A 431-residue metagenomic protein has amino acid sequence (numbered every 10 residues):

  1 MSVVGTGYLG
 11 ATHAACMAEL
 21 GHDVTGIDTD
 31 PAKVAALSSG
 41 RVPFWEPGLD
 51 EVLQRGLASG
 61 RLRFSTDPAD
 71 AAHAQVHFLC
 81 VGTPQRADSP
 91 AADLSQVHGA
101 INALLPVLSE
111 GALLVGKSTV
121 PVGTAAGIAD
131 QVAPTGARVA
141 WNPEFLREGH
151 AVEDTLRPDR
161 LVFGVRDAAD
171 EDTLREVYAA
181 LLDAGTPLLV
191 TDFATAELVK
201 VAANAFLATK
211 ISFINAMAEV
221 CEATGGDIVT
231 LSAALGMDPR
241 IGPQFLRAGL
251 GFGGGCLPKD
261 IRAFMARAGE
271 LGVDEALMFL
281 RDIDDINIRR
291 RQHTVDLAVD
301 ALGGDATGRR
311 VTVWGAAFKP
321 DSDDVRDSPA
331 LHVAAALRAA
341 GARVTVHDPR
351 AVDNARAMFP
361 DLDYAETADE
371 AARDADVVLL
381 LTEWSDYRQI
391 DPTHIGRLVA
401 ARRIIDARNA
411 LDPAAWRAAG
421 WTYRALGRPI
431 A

Functional and structural regions predicted by a protein language model:
M1-A431: Structural/interface elements that position substrates and couple domains in central-metabolism enzymes
